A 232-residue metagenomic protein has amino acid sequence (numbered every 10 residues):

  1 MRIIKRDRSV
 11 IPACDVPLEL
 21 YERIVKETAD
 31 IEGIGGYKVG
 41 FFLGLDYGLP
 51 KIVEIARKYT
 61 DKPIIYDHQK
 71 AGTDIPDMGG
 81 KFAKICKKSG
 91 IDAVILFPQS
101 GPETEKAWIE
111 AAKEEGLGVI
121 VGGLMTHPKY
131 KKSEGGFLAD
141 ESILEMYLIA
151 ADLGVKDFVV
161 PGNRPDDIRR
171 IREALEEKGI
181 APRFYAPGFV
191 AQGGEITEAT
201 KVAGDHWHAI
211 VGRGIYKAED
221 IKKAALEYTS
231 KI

Functional and structural regions predicted by a protein language model:
M1-I65, T73, G90, L138 (+4 more regions): Conserved N-terminal beta1-alpha1 strand-loop-helix module at the mouth
D7-S9, T73-D166, G179-A181: Conserved anion-binding
V10, Y37, I64, V119-V121 (+3 more regions): Hydrophobic/aromatic residues located in beta-strands of well-ordered beta-sheets within soluble catalytic
P12, Y37, V94, I171 (+3 more regions): Conserved, mostly hydrophobic/aromatic
A13-P17, G40-G44, Q69-A71, F97-Q99 (+4 more regions): Active-site beta-loop-alpha junctions enriched in small/polar residues
E19-Y21, L43-K58, T73-K81, P98-L117 (+3 more regions): Active-site-adjacent beta->alpha loops and helix N-cap segments on the catalytic face of soluble alpha/beta enzymes
T60, A112, L175, A203 (+1 more regions): Structural signal for hydrophobic packing residues in well-ordered secondary-structure cores of soluble enzyme domains
T197-H206, V211-I232: C-terminal helical cap(s) of enzyme catalytic domains, especially alpha/beta-barrels
